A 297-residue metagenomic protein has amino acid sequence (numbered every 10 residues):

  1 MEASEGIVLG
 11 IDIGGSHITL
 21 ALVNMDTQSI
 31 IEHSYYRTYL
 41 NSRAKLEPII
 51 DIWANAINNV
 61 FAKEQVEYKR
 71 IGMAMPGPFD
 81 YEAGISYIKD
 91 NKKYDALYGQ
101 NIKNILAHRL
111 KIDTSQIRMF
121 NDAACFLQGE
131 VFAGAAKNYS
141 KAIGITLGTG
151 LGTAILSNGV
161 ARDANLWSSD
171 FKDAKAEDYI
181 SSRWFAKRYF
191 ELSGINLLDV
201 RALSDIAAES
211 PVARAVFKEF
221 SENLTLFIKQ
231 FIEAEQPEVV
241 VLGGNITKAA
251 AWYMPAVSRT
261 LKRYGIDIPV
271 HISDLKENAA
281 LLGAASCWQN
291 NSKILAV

Functional and structural regions predicted by a protein language model:
A3-E5, L9-M75: Conserved phosphate-binding loops in N-terminal lobes of ATP-dependent enzymes of the actin/Hsp70/sugar-kinase
E5-I7, A21-V23, S34-Y35, K45 (+5 more regions): Glycine/GP-enriched mid-protein hinge/lid loop-to-helix segment characteristic of carbohydrate kinases
D12, G72-P76, F120, G144-G150: Short beta-strand segments
T38-V66, K175, A186-P255, P269-A280: Adenine-nucleotide phosphate-binding core of ATP-dependent small-molecule kinases
R43, E47-D51, R70-I71, G77-Y139 (+1 more regions): Glycine-rich phosphate-binding loop and adjoining helix at the ATP-binding site of ATP-dependent phosphoryl-transfer
F61, A285-V297: Short, hydrophobic alpha-helical segments
R259-I272, L281, K293-L295: Charged, glycine-enriched surface loops/patches that mediate electrostatic binding to polyanionic ligands
